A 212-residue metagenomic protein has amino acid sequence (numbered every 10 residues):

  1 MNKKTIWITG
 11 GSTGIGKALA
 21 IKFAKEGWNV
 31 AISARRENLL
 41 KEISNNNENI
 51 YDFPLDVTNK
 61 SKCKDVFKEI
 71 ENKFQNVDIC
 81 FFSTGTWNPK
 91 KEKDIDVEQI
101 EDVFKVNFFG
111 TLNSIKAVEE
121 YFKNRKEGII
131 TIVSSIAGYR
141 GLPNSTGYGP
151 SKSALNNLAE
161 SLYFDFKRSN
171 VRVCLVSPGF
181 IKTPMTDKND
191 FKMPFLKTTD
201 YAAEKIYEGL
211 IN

Functional and structural regions predicted by a protein language model:
S12-T13: Conserved glycine-rich cofactor-binding loop
E26-I43: Conserved glycine-rich Rossmann-like NAD(P)H-binding loop of the short-chain dehydrogenase/reductase
N47-S61: Rossmann-fold cofactor-recognition segment
K91-E92, D96-F104: Substrate-binding pocket helix/loop in short-chain dehydrogenase/reductase
I115, S151: Active-site helix of classical SDR
S135: Residue(s) in the substrate-gating loop at a strand-loop-helix junction that position the organic substrate next
L175, F191-N212: C-terminal helical subdomain
